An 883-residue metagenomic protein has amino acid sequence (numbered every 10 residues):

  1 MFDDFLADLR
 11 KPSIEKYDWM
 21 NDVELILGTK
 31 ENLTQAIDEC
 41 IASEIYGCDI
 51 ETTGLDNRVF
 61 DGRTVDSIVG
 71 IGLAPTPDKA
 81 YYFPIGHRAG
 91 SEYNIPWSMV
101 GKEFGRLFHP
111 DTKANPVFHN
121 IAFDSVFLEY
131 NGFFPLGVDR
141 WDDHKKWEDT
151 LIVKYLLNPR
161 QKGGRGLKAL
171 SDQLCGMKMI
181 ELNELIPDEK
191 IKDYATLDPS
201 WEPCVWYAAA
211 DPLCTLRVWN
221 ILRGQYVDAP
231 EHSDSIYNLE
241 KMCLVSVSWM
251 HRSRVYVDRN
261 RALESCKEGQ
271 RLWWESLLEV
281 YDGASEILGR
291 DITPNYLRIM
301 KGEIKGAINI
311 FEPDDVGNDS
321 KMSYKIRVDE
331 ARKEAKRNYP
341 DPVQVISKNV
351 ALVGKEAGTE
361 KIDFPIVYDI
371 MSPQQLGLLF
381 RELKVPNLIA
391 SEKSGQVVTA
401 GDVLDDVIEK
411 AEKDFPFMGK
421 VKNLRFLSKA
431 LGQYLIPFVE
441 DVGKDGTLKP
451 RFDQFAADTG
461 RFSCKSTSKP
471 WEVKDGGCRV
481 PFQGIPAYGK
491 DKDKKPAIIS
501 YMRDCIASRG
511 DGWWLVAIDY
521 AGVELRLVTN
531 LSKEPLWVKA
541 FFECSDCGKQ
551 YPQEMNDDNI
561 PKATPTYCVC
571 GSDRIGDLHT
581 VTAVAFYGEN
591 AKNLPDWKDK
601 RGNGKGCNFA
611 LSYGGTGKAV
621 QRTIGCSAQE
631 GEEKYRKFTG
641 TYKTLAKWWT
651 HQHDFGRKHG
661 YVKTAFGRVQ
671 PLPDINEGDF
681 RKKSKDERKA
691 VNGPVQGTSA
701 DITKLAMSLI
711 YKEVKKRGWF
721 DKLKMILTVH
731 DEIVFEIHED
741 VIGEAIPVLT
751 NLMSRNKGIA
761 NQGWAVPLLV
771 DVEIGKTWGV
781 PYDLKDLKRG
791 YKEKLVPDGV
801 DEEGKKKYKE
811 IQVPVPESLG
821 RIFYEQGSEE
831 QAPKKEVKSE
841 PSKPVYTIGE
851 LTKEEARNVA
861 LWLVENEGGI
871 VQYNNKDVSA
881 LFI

Functional and structural regions predicted by a protein language model:
F2-G28, D56, D66-D228, L239-E240 (+2 more regions): Active-site-proximal helix-loop-helix substrate-binding element of RNase H-like nuclease domains
D3, D8, F134-W147, I180-N349 (+4 more regions): Mixed-charge, glycine-rich, non-catalytic linkers/tails in nucleic-acid processing enzymes
N21-G28, C40-K79, R88-Y93, M99 (+8 more regions): Acidic, glycine-rich two-metal-ion catalytic cores of nucleic acid-processing enzymes
H119-N120, Y207-R223, P230-V257, L272 (+5 more regions): Core structural elements
L156-R160, L216, W249-W273, T616-Q629 (+1 more regions): Catalytic palm subdomain of template-directed nucleic-acid polymerases, centered on the conserved carboxylate motif
L216, C266-M300, I304-K305, F638-D654 (+2 more regions): Polymerase palm active-site segment centered on the conserved acidic dipeptide of motif C
Q550-M555, S572-I575: Cys/His-rich microdomains that often coordinate metals
N559-D573: Cysteine-rich micro-motifs
